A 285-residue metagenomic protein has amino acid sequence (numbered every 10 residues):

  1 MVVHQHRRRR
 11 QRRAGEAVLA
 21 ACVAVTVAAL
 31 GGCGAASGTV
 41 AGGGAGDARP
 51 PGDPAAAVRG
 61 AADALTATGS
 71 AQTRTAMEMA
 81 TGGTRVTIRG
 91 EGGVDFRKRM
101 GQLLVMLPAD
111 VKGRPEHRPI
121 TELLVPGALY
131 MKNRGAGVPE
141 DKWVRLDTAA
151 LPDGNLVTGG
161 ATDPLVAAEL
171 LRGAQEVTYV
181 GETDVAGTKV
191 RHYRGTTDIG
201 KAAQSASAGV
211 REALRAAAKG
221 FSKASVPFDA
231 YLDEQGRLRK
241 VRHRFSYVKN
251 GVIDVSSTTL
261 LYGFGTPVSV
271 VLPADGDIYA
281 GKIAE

Functional and structural regions predicted by a protein language model:
V2-R12, A29-E285: Subset-of-secretome marker
R13-L19: Short, hydrophobic alpha-helical membrane anchors of single-pass surface/secreted proteins
A20-G32: Bacterial N-terminal signal peptides
